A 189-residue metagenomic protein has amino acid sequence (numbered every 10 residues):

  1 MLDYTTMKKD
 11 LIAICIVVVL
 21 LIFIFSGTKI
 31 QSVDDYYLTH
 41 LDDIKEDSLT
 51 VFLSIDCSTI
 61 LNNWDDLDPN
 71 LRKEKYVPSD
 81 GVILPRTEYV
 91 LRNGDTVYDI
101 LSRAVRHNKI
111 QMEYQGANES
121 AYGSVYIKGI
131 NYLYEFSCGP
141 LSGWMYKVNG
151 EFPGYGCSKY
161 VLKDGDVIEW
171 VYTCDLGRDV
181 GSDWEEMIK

Functional and structural regions predicted by a protein language model:
L2-K189: Ubiquitin-like/PB1-type beta-grasp interaction modules and other compact soluble beta-rich domains
